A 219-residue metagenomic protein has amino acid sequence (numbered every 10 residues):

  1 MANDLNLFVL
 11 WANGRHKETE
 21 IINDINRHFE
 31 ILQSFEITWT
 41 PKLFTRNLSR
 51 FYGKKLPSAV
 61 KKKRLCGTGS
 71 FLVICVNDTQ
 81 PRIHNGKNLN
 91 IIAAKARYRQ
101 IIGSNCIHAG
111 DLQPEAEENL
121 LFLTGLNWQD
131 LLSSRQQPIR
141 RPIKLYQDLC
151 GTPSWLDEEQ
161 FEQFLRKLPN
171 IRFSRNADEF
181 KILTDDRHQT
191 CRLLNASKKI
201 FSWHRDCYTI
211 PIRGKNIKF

Functional and structural regions predicted by a protein language model:
M1-L149: Non-catalytic terminal and connector segments of soluble metabolic enzymes
A2, L65-G67, S174-N176, F201-H204 (+1 more regions): A short catalytic or substrate-binding loop motif that flags glycine-/basic-rich loops and adjacent residues that bind
I21-F29, T184-S197: Amphipathic alpha-helical segments
R27-I31, I107, N170-I171, A196-F201: Short glycine-aromatic motifs
G69, I102-S104, D111, R175-E179 (+1 more regions): Short Gly/Ser/Thr- and Asp/Glu-enriched loop/turn motifs at secondary-structure junctions
T79-R82, D186-T190, G214-I217: Short, charged/polar surface micro-motifs in flexible loops or helix N-caps
Q147-L194: Active-site nucleotide-donor binding segment shared across nucleotidyl transfer reactions
N195-F219: Conserved catalytic core of two-metal-ion nucleotidyltransferases
